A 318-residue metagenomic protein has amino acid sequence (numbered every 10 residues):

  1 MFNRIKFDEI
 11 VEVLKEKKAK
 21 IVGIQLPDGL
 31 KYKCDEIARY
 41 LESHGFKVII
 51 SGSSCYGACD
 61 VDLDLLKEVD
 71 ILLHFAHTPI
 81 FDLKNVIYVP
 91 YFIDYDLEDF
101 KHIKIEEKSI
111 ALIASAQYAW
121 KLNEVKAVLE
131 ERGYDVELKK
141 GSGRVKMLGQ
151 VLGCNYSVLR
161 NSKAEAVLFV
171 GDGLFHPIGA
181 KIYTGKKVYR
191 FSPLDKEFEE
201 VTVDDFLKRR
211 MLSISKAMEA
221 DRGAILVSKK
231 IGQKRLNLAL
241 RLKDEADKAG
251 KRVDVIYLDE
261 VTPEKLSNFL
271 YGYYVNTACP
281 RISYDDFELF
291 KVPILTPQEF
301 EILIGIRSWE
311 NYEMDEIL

Functional and structural regions predicted by a protein language model:
F2-E9, L14-E200, R209: The feature marks the mature, well-folded catalytic cores of soluble enzymes
G52, K140, Y257-D259, T296-Q298: Short loop/edge segments at beta-strand edges and connector loops that shape dinucleotide/nucleotide cofactor-binding
I71, E260-Y271, Y284, K291: Asparagine-biased alpha-helical interface segments
I71-L72, A76-N85, R160-I178, M218-G232 (+1 more regions): Extended, charge-rich low-complexity interaction segments
Q117-A127, K216-G223, M314-L318: Short, glycine-/small-residue-rich phosphate/pyrophosphate-handling segment
F175-R252, E260-N268: Redox- and metal-dependent alpha/beta enzyme cores, enriched for Fe-S-associated oxidoreductases and cofactor-handling
L194-K196, P280-L318: Peripheral docking tails and interdomain loops at the edges of cofactor- or intermediate-handling domains
I256-D259, Y273-A278: A conserved acidic, glycine/proline-rich C-terminal tail/linker
